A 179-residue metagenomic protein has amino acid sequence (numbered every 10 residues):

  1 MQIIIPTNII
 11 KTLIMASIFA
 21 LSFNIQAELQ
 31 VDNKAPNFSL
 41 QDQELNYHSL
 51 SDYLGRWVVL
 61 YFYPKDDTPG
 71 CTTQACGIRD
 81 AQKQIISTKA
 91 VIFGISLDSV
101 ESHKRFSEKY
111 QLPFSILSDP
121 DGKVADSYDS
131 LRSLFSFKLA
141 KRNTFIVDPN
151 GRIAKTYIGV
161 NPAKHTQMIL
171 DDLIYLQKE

Functional and structural regions predicted by a protein language model:
M1-T7: N-terminal secretory signal peptides that target proteins for export/translocation
P6, I14-N37: N-proximal helix/coil linker or "cap" segments that precede and/or mark the start of modular domains
L29, D42-Q43, V147-D148: Short, acidic, Ser/Thr-enriched surface-loop or helix-capping motifs
A35-P36, W57, K141-N143: Short loop/turn microsegments at loop-to-beta-strand junctions
F38-W57: A short beta-strand-turn-helix
S51-T72: Short active-site neighborhood of thiol/selenol oxidoreductases, capturing the structured segment around
T72-L112, K123-A125: Structural microenvironment flanking redox-active thiols in thiol-disulfide oxidoreductases
L139-E179: Thiol-/selenol-based redox modules, centered on thioredoxin-like and closely related oxidoreductase domains
